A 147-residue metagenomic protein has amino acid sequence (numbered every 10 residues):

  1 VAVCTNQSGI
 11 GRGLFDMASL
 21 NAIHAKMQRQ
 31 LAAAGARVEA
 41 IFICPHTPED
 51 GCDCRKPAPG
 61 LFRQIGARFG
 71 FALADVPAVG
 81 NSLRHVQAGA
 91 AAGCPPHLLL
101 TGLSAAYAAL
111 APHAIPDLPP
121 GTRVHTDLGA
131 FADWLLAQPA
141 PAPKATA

Functional and structural regions predicted by a protein language model:
V1-C4: PIN/NYN-family metal-dependent endoribonuclease catalytic core
N6-I10, I43-P48: Short linear capping/connector segments at secondary-structure termini
Q7-L20: A short secondary-structure junction motif
M17-E39, T47-A78, S82-A147: Asp-based, Mg2+/Mn2+-dependent phosphohydrolase catalytic module
